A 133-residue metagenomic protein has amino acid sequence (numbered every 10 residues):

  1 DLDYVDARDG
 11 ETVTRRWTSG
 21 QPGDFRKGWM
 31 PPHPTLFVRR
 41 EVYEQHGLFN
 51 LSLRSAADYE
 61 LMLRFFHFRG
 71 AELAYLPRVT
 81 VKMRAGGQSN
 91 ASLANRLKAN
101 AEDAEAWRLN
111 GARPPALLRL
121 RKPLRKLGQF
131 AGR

Functional and structural regions predicted by a protein language model:
D1-T12: Conserved donor NDP-sugar-binding/catalytic core segment of glycosyltransferases
D3-V5, W17, A131-G132: Carbohydrate transferase catalytic cores enriched for Leloir-type hexosyltransferases
T12-S19, R113, L118: Short amphipathic beta-strand/extended segments with alternating polar/hydrophobic composition
T14-E102: Conserved nucleotide-sugar donor-binding catalytic segment
G70, K82-R133: Hydrophobic helical membrane-anchoring modules
